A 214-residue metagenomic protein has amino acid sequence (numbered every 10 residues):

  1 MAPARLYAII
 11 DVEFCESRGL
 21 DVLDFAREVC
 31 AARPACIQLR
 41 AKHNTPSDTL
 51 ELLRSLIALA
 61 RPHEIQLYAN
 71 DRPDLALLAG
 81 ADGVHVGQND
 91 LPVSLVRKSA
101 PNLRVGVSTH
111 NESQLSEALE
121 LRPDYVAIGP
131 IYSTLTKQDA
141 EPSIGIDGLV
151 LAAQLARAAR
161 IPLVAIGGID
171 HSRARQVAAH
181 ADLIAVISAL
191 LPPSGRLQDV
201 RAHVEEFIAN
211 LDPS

Functional and structural regions predicted by a protein language model:
M1-H85, D90, K98-D124, L151-L163 (+2 more regions): Conserved N-terminal beta1-alpha1 strand-loop-helix module at the mouth
V93: Generic structural marker for isolated residues within well-ordered, non-membrane alpha-helices of soluble domains
S113-P142: Histidine/lysine/aspartate-rich catalytic loop segments that bind and position anionic ligands
L135-T136, A140-A156: CoA-thioester-processing core
L183: Terminal recognition/anchoring or ligand-binding modules at protein termini
